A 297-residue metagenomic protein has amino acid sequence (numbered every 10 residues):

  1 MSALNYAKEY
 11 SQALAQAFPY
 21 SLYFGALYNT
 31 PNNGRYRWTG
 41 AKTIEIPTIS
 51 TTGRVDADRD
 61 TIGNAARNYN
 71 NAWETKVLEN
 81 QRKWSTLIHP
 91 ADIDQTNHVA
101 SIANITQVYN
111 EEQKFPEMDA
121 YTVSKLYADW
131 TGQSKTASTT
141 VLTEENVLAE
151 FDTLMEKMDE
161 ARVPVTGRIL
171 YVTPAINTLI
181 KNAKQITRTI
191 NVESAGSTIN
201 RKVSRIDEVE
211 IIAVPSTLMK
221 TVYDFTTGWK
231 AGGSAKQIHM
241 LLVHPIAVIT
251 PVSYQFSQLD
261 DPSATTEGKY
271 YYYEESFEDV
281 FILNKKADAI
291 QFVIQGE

Functional and structural regions predicted by a protein language model:
S2, T61-N70, I105-Q113: Short, mixed-charge, low-aromatic patches
S2-A13, A17-T30, R35-G53, T75-E79 (+2 more regions): Sequence/fold signature of self-assembling virion shell proteins
E45, T51, A65-A66, A72-H98 (+1 more regions): Structured, hydrophobic secondary-structure cores that serve as assembly/anchoring elements
V55, D119-V123, P164-G167, F281: Intrinsically disordered or highly flexible coil/loop and linker segments, enriched in small and charged/polar residues
A57-D60, N80: N-terminal leader/targeting segments
R59-G63, R162, R205-E208: Glycine-centered small-residue hotspots that permit tight backbone geometry or close packing
I93-A161, P174, Q291-E297: Alpha-helical scaffold segments that mediate packing/assembly in large oligomeric complexes
